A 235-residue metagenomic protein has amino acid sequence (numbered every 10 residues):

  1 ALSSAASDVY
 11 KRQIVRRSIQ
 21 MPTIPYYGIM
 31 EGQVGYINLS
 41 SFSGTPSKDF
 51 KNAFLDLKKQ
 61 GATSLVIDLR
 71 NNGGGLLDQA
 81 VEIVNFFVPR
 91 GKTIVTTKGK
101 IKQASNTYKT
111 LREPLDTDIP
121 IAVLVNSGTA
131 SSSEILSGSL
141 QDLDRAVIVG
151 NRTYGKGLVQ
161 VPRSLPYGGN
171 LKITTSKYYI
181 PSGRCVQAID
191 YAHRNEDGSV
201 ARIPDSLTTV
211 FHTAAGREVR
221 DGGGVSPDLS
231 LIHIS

Functional and structural regions predicted by a protein language model:
S3-P166: Cleft-lining beta-strand/loop regions that shape enzyme active-site pockets
Q13-I14, G99, T175, D190 (+1 more regions): Short clusters of small/polar residues that mark proteolytic maturation junctions
Q20, Y179, V225: Short loop/turn segments at secondary-structure transitions that flank enzyme active sites
D118, L143, G168-I173, S206-T208 (+1 more regions): Active-site lining segments that contact anionic ligands and/or coordinate catalytic metals
V125, S133-S137, L165-G168, I173-T174 (+1 more regions): Functional cores that coordinate and move charged inorganic groups
S182-L231, S235: Conserved functional hotspot residues or short segments at active or partner-binding sites across diverse domains
